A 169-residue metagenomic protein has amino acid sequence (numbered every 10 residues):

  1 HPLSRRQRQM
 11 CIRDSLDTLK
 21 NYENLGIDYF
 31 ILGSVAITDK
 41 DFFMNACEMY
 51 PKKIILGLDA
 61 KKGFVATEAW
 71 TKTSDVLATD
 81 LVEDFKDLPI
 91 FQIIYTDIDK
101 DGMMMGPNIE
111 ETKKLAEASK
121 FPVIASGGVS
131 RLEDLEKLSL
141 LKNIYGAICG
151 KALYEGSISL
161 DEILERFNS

Functional and structural regions predicted by a protein language model:
H1-I12: Single conserved hydrophobic/aromatic residue that forms the stacking wall/gate of nucleotide- or nucleobase-binding
S4, S74, A78, N108: Short, conserved glycine- and acidic-residue-centered signature motifs in active-site or ligand-binding loops
S4-R6, Y50, L88, S119: Helix C-cap/helix->beta junction micro-motif
Q9, I55-V65, P122-V129, G150-Y154: Short, basic, helix/turn surface patches
S15-F42, D99, G127-D134, K142-L160: Glycine-rich phosphate-binding active-site loops on the catalytic face of alpha/beta enzymes
D17-D101: Conserved anion-binding
E23, F43-E48, K86, T112-A118 (+2 more regions): Surface-exposed amphipathic alpha-helices with a cationic face
D99-E117, P122-D134: A C-terminal functional module that forms or caps the active site or interfaces directly with catalytic machinery
